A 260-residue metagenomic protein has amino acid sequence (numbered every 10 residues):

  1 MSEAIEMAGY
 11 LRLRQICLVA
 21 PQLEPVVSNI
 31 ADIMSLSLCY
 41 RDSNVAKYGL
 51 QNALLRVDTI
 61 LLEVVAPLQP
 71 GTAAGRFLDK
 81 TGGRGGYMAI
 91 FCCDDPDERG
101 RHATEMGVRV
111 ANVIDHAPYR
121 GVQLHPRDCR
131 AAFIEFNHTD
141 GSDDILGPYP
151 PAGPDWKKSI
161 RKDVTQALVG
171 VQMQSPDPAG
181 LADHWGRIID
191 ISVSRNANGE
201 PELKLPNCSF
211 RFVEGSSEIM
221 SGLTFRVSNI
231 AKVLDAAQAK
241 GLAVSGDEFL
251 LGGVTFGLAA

Functional and structural regions predicted by a protein language model:
S2-E6, E63, G100-G170, N198 (+3 more regions): Vicinal oxygen chelate
S2-V27, R84-F91, D140-A182, M220-L223: N-terminal beta-strand motif that seeds the catalytic metal site of vicinal oxygen chelate
A8-Y10, R14-L61, R99-H125, D163-S209 (+1 more regions): Core segments of cupin and vicinal oxygen chelate
I60, C129, S217-E218: Short strand-connecting beta-turns/loops that link adjacent beta-strands
L62-F91: A broadly used, surface-exposed interaction patch
P67-P70, H138-S142, E214-I219: A short, sequence-level motif marking secondary-structure junctions
G83-G107: A gly/proline- and charged-residue-enriched helix-loop-helix capping module
P96, P178-A179, E218, S228-A231: Short proline/glycine-enriched turn/loop motifs at strand-loop junctions of beta-rich domains
